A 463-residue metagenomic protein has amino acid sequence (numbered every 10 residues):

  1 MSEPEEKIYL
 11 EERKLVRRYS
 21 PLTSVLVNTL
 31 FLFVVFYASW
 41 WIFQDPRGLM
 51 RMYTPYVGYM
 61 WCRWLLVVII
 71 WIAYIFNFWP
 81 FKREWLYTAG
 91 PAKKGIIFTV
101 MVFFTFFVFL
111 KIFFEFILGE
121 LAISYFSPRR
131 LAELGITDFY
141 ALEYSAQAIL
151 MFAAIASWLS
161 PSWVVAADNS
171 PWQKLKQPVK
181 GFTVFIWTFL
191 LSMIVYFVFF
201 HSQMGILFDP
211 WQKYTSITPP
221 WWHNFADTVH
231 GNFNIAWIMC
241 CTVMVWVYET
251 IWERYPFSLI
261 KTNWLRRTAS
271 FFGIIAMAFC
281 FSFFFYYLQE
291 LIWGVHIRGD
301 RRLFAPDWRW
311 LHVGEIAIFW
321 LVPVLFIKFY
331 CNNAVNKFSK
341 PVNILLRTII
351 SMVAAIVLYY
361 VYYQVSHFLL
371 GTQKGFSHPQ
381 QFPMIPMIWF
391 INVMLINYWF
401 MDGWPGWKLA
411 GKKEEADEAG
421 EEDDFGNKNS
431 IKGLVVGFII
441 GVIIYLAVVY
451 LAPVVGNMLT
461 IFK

Functional and structural regions predicted by a protein language model:
S2-F78, F103, V108-F109: N-terminal signal-anchor module of multipass membrane proteins
S2-R17, G48-L49, I72-I96, I123 (+7 more regions): Cytoplasmic membrane-interface regions of multi-pass membrane proteins
Y19-F31, G90-F109, K176-M193, N263-C280 (+2 more regions): Transmembrane alpha-helical segments of multi-pass membrane proteins
S24-V25, T54-W71, L110-K111, E133-I155 (+7 more regions): Alpha-helical transmembrane segments of polytopic membrane proteins
V27-V34, L65-I75, P91-F107, S124-R130 (+6 more regions): Mid-membrane cores of alpha-helical transmembrane segments in multi-pass membrane proteins, especially transporters
F33-W40, N232-E253, I274-Q289, W310-N332 (+1 more regions): C-terminal transmembrane-bundle signature of multipass membrane proteins, characterized by strong activation on
V35-M50, F109-R130, I194-I217, C280-R298 (+2 more regions): Membrane-helix interface motif
Y87, P91, F107, K111 (+8 more regions): Glycine-rich, hydrophobic membrane-spanning regions of integral membrane proteins that mediate transport
